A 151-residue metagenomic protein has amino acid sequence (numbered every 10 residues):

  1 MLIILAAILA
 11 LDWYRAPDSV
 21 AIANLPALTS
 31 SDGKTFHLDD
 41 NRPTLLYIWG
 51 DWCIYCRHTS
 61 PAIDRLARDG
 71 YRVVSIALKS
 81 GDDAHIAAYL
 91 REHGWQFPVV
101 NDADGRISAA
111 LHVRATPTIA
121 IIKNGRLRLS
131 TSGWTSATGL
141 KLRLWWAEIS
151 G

Functional and structural regions predicted by a protein language model:
M1-L2: N-terminal Sec-pathway targeting helices
A6-H37: N-terminal "domain-start" segment that seeds a small globular fold
I22, R42, R114-T116: Short, small/polar residue-rich loop motifs at catalytic or cofactor-binding pockets
T29, P98-D102: Short acidic-hydrophobic, aromatic-tinged amphipathic segments that line or gate anion-handling sites
T35-R57, I63: Short active-site neighborhood of thiol/selenol oxidoreductases, capturing the structured segment around
L45-L46, V73, I119: Hydrophobic beta-strand anchors of alpha/beta hydrolase catalytic cores
R57-H93, A103-A109: Structural microenvironment flanking redox-active thiols in thiol-disulfide oxidoreductases
R91-W95, D104-E148: Thiol/disulfide oxidoreductase modules built on the thioredoxin-like
